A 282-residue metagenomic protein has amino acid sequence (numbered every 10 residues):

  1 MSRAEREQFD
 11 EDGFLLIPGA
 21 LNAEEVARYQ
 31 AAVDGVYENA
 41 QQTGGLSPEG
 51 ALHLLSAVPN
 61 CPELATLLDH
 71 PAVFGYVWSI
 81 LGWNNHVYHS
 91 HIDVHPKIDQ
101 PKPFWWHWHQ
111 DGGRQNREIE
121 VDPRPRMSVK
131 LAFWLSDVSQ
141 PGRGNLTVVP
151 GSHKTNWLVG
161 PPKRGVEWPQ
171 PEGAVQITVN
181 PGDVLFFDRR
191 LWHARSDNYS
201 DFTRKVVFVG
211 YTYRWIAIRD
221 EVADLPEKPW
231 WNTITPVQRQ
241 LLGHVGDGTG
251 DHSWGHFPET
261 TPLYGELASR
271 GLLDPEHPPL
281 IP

Functional and structural regions predicted by a protein language model:
M1-D12, P18-E120: Non-heme Fe(II)-dependent double-stranded beta-helix
N39, L191, S196-P282: Non-heme Fe(II)/2-oxoglutarate
G50, W106-R114, P161-Q170, T203 (+1 more regions): Short, surface-exposed loop/helix-turn segments at secondary-structure junctions that function as lids/hinges flanking
H91, Q110-G112, V129, F133-D137 (+1 more regions): Short, structured patches in soluble enzyme cores that scaffold and shape functional sites
K97, V149-T155, G210-I216: Short edge-strand/loop segments of extracellular domains
R117-P141, T178-P181, G210-Y213: Short, conserved beta-strand element in jelly-roll/cupin
P125, V138-S196, W230-N232: Double-stranded beta-helix
